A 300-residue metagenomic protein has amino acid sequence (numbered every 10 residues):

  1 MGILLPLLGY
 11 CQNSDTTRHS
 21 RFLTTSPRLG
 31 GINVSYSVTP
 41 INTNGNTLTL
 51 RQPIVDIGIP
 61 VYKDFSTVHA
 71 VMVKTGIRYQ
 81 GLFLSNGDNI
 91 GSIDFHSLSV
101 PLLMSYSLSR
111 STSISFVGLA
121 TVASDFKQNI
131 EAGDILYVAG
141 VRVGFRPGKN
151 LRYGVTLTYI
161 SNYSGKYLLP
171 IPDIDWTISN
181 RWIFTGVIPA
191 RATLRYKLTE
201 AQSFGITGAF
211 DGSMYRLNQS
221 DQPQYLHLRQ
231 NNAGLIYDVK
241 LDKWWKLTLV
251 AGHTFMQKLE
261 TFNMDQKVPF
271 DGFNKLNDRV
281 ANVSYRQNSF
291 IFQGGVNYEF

Functional and structural regions predicted by a protein language model:
Q12-S85, E299: Short glycine/proline- and aromatic-enriched beta-strand/turn motifs that initiate or cap beta-hairpins
I32-V38, V73-G81, F116-V122, V155-Y159 (+4 more regions): Transmembrane beta-barrel strands of outer-membrane/channel proteins
S37-T43, R78-G87, S107, L119-N129 (+5 more regions): Sequence/structural signature of outer-membrane beta-barrel proteins
G45-P53, I90-H96, N129-I135, Y163-S164 (+3 more regions): Replace "Gram-negative outer membrane beta-barrel proteins" with "bacterial and organellar outer membrane beta-barrel
R51-I59, H96-L102, G118-V122, I135-V141 (+4 more regions): Hydrophobic, lipid-facing positions within transmembrane beta-strands of outer-membrane proteins
I59-K63, Y106, F145, W176 (+5 more regions): Residue-level signature of outer-membrane beta-barrel architecture
F65-V71, R110-I114, K149-G154, R181-F184 (+2 more regions): Repeated loop/turn-to-beta-strand initiation elements of outer-membrane beta-barrel proteins
P172-D175, Y237-K240, Y285-F300: Outer-membrane beta-barrel "beta-signal"
